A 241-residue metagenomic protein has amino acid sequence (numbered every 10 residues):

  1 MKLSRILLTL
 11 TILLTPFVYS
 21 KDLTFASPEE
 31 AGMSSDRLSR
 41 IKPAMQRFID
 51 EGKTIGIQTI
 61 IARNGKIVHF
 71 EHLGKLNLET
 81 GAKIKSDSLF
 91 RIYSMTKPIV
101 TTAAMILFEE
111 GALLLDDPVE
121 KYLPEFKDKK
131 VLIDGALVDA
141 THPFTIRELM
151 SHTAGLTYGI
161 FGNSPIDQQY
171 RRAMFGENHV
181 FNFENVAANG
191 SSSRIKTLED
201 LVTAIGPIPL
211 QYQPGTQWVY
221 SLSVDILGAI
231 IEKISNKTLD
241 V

Functional and structural regions predicted by a protein language model:
M1-L7: Bacterial N-terminal signal peptides that target proteins for export
L7-P16: Bacterial N-terminal signal peptides
V18-S20, A26: Boundary at the C-terminal end of the N-terminal hydrophobic targeting segment
F25-I92, A112-L114, D128-A136: Short, conserved catalytic-motif segment at the N-terminal edge
S39-Q46, G65-I67, S88-V119, V224-S235: Active-site SXXK
E71, E120-K121, S164-Q211, T238-V241: Short, charged, amphipathic alpha-helices and their helix-cap/turn boundaries
I84-S88, E184-A187, G206-P214, S223-I226: Flexible glycine/proline-enriched surface loops and loop-helix/loop-strand junctions
R91-M95, E109-P165, P207-P209, V219-L222 (+1 more regions): Active-site helix/loop module of the DD-peptidase/beta-lactamase fold, centered on the serine-lysine SxxK catalytic
